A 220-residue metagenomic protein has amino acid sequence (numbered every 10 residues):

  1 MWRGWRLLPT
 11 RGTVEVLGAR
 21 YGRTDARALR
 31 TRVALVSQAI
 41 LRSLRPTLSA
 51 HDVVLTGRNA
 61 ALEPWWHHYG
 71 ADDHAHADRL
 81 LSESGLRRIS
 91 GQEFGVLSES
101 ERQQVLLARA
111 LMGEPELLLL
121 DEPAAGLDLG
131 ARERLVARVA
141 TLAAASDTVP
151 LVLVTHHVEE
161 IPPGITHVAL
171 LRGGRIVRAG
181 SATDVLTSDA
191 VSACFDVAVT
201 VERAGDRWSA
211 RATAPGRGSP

Functional and structural regions predicted by a protein language model:
G12-G22, L29: Conserved ABC transporter NBD signature motif
Q38-V96: ABC-family P-loop ATPase nucleotide-binding domains
E114: Conserved catalytic motifs of ABC-family nucleotide-binding domains
L118-E122: Catalytic Walker B motif of ABC-type/P-loop ATPase nucleotide-binding domains
T155-H156: H-loop/switch region of ABC-family ATPase nucleotide-binding domains
A193-P220: ABC ATPase nucleotide-binding domains
